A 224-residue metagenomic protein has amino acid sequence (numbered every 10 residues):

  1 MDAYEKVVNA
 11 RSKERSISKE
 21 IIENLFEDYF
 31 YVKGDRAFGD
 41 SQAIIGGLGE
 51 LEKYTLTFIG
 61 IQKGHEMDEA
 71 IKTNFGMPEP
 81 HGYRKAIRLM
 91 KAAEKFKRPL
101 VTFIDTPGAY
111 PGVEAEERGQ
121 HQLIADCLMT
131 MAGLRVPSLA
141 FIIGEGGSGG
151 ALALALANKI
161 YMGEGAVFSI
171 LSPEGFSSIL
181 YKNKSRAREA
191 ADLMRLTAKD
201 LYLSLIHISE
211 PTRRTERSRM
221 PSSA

Functional and structural regions predicted by a protein language model:
M1-L56, Q62-K63, F75: Intrinsically disordered, low-complexity segments enriched in small/flexible residues
D2, F58, D105, L154 (+1 more regions): Terminal peptide-recognition signature
I61, A70-A86: Long, structured protein-protein interaction/assembly regions in large complexes
D68-T73, G112-A115: Short acidic, glycine/proline-rich loop/turn micro-motifs
H81-M162, F168: Phosphate/pyrophosphate-binding betaalpha-module
A140, N158-M162, S178, D200 (+1 more regions): Well-ordered beta-strand positions
A166-S169, G175-S177, R186-I206: Mobile "lid/hinge" segments at catalytic clefts and subdomain interfaces of large enzymes
I206-P221: Residue-level detector of conserved catalytic or cofactor/ligand-binding positions in enzyme active sites
